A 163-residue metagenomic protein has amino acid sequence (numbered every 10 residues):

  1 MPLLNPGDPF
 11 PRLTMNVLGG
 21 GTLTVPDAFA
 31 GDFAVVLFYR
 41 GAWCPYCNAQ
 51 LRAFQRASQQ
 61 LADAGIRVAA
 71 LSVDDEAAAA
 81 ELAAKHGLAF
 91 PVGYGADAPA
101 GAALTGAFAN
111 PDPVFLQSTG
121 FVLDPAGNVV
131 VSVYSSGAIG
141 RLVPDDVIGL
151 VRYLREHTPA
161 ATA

Functional and structural regions predicted by a protein language model:
M1-A163: Chalcogenol-based redox active-site neighborhoods
